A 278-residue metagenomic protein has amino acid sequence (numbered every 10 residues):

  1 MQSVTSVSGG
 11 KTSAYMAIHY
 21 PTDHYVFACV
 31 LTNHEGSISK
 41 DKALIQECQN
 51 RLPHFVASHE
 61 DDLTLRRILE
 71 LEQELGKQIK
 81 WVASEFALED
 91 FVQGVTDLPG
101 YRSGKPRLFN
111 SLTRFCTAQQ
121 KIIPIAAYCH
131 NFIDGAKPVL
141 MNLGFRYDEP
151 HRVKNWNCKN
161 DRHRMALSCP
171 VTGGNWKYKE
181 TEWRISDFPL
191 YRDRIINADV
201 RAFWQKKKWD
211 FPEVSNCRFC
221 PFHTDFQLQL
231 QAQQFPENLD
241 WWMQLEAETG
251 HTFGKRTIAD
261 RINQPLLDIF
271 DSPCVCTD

Functional and structural regions predicted by a protein language model:
M1-D278: Nucleotide-activated chemistry modules centered on ATP-dependent adenylation/adenylyltransferase
